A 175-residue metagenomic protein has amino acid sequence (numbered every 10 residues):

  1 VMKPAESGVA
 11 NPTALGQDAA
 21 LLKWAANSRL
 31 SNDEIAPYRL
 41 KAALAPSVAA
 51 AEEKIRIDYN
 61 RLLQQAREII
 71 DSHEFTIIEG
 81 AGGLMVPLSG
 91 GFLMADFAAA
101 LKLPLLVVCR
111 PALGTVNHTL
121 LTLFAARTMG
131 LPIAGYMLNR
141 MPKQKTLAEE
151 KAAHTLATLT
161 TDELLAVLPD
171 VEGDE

Functional and structural regions predicted by a protein language model:
V1-K3, N32-A36, T76-G80, V107 (+1 more regions): General beta-strand structural signal in soluble alpha/beta enzymes
V1-R56, N60, Q65-E68: N-terminal phosphate/diphosphate-binding loop that engages ATP/GTP or pyrophosphate donors across diverse enzyme folds
E6-G8, L113-G114, P142-K143, E172-G173: Conserved nucleotide-binding/hydrolysis micro-motifs of P-loop NTPases
L44, A157-D174: Beta-strand-loop-alpha "switch" segments that mediate conformational coupling across diverse proteins
A50, E150-K151, D174-E175: Short, surface-exposed amphipathic charged segments that create phosphate/polyanion-binding patches used for binding
L62-A66, T119-T122, V171-E175: Generic hydrophobic alpha-helical segments
I69-E74: Short, high-confidence coil segments that cap the C-terminus of an alpha-helix and link into the following beta-strand
F75, G80-L164: Conserved catalytic-core segment of NTP-binding enzymes
